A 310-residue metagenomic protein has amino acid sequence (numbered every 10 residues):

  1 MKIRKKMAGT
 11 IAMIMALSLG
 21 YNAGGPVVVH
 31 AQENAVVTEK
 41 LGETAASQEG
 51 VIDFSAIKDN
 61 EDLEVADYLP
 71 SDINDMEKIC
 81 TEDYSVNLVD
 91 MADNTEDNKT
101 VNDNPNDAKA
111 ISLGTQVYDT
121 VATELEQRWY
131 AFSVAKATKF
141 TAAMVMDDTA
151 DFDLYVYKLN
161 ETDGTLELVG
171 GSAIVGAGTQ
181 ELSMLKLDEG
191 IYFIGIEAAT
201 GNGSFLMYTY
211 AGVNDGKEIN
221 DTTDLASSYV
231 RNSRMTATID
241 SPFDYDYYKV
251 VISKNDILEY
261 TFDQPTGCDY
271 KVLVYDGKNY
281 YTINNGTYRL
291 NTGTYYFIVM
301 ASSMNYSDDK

Functional and structural regions predicted by a protein language model:
K2-V27: Sec-dependent N-terminal signal peptides of Gram-positive bacterial secreted proteins and lipoproteins
V29-A131, A135-K139, I174-A177, Y208-I257 (+1 more regions): Non-catalytic extracellular/lumenal accessory regions of secreted precursors
E82-Y84, R128-Y130, F152, Q180 (+4 more regions): Edge beta-strands of jelly-roll/beta-sandwich modules across compartments, strongly enriched in secreted/luminal
D119-T123, D147-T179, A199, Q264-T287 (+1 more regions): Surface-exposed beta-strand/loop patches in noncatalytic accessory domains and peripheral targeting/linker segments
V134-K136, M144-D148, I196-T200, I252-K254 (+2 more regions): Non-cytosolic beta-sheet module surface loops
M184-K186, T287-L290: Short, flexible loop/turn segments at beta-strand junctions in immunoglobulin-like and fibronectin type III
D188-G190, N291-Y295: A glycine-anchored, Pro-Gly-centered beta-turn/N-cap motif
